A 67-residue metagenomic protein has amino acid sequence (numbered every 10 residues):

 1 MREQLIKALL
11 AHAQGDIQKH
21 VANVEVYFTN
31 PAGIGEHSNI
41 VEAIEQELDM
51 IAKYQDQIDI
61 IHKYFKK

Functional and structural regions predicted by a protein language model:
M1-K67: Extended, charge-rich alpha-helical interface modules
